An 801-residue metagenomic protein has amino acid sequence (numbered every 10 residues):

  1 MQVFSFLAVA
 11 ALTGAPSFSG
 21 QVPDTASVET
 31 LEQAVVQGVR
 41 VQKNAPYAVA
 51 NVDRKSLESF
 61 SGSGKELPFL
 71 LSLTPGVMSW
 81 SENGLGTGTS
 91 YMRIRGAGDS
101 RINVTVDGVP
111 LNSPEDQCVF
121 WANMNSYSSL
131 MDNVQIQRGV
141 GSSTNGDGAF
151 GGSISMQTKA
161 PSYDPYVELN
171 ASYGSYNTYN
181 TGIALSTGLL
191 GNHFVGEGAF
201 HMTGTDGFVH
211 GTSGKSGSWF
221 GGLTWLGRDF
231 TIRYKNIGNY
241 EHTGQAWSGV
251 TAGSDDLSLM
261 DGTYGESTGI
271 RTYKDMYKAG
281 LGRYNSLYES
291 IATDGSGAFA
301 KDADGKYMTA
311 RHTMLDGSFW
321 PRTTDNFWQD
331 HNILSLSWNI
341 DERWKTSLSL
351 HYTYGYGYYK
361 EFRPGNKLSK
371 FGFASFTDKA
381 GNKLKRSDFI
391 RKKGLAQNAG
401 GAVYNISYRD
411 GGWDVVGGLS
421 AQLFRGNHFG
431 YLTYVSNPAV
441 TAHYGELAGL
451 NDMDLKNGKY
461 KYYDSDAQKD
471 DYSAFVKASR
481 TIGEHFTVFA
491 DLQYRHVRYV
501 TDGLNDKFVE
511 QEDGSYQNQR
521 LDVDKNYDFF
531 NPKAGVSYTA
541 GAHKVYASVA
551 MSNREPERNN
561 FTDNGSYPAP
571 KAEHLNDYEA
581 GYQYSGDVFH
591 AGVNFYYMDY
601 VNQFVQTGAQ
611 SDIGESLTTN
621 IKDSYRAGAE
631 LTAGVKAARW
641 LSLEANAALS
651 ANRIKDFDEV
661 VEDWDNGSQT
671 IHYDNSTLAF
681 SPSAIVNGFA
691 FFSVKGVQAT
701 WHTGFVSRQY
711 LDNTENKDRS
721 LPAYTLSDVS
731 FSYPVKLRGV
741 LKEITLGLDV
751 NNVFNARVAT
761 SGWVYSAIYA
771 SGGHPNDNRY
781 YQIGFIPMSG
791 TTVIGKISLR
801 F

Functional and structural regions predicted by a protein language model:
F18-S59, D99, H590, N594: Short, acidic, small-residue-rich periplasmic hinge/interaction motif at the N-terminus of Gram-negative outer-membrane
P68-P110, D132: Extracytoplasmic beta-strand/coil segments of soluble accessory domains associated with Gram-negative outer-membrane
P110-R138, Q157: Short acidic/polar hinge/loop motifs at secondary-structure boundaries that mediate gating or recognition
Y173-G204, V209-T293, N332-E342: Transmembrane beta-barrel wall of Gram-negative outer-membrane proteins
T205-D206, A679-G739, F754, A759-W763: C-terminal beta-barrel architecture of Gram-negative outer-membrane proteins
Q397, D414, S420-F424, Y444 (+5 more regions): Structural signature of Gram-negative outer-membrane beta-barrels, strongest in the C-terminal barrel of TonB-dependent
E484, Y597-D599, T619-T714, K796-R800: Gram-negative outer-membrane beta-barrel transporters
L643, A651-R653, F705-L711, P734-F801: C-terminal beta-signal and adjacent terminal beta-strands/loops of Gram-negative outer-membrane beta-barrel proteins
